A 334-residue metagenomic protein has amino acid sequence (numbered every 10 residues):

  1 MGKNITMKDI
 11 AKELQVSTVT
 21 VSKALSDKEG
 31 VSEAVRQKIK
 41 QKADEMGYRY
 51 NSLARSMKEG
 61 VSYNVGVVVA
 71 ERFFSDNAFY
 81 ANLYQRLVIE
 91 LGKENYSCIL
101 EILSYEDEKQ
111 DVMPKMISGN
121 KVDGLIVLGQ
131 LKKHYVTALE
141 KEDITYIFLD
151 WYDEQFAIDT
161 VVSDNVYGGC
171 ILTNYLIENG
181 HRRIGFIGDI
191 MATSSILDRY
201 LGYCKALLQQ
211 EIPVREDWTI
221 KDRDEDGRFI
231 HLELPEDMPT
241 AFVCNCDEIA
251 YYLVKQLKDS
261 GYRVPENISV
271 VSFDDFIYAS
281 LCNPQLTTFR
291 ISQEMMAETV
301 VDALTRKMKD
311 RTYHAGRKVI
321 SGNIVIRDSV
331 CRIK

Functional and structural regions predicted by a protein language model:
M1-Y63, K334: N-terminal helix-turn-helix DNA-binding module of bacterial transcription factors
G2-T6, N64-N174, L232-D237, E248: Alpha-helical recognition/docking segments in bacterial nutrient-uptake and carbohydrate-utilization systems
E13, K23, M57-F74, Y175 (+1 more regions): Short beta-strand segments enriched in small/hydrophobic residues
L91-I102, Y200, C204-E225: Short beta-strand elements in bilobed, periplasmic/extracellular small-molecule ligand-binding domains
V161-F186, K205, R223-E233, A250 (+1 more regions): Hydrophobic alpha-helical segments within soluble ligand-binding/sensing domains
C170-E211, G316-V330: An alpha-beta-alpha
R182-R183, V214-W218, V264-V270: Short acidic capping loops at alpha-helix termini that bridge into adjacent secondary structure
F229-K334: Flexible loop/turn connectors
